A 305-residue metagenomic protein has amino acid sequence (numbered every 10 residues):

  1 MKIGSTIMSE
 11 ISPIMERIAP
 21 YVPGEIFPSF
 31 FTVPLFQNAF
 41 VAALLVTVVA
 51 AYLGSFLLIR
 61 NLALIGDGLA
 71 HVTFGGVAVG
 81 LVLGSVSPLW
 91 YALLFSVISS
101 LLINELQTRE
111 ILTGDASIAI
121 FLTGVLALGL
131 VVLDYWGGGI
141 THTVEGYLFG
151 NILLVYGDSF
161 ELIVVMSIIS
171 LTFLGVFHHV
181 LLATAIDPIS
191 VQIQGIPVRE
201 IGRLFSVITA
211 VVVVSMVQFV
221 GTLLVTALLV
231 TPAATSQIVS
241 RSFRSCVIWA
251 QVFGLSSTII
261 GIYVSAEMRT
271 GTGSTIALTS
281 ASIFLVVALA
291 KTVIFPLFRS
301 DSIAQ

Functional and structural regions predicted by a protein language model:
M1-V48: Membrane-interfacial amphipathic/re-entrant helices at transmembrane-helix boundaries
I3-R17, G273-Q305: Cytosolic-side transmembrane-helix boundaries in multi-pass membrane proteins
Y21-S29, P34, I118-H179: Transmembrane helix-bundle core of multi-pass membrane transporters and related energy-transducing complexes
A42, P88-L94, D115-A119, I163-V164 (+2 more regions): Loop-to-transmembrane alpha-helix initiation sites
S55-G139, S236-I248, S265-M268, T292: Short loop segments and helix-boundary regions at transmembrane helix junctions of multi-pass inner-membrane proteins
V72-V82, I120-V132, L154-V155, V198-R203 (+3 more regions): Small-residue-rich segments of transmembrane alpha-helices in multi-pass membrane proteins, especially helix faces
S159-P232: Helix-loop-helix "hairpin" substructures at the membrane interface of multi-pass membrane proteins
F219, L223-S274: Transmembrane alpha-helical segments in multi-pass inner-membrane proteins
